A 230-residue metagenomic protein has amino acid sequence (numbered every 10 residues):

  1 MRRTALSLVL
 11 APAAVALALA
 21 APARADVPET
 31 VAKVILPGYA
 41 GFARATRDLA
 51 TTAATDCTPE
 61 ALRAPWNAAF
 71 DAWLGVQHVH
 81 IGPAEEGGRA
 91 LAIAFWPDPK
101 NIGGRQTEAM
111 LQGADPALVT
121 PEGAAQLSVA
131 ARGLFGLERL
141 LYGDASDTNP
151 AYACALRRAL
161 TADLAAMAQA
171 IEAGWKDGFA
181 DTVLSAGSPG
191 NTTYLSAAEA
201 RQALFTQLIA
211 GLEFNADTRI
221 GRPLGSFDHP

Functional and structural regions predicted by a protein language model:
M1-T4: Positively charged n-region of N-terminal signal peptides that target proteins for export
S7-A18: Bacterial N-terminal signal peptides
L19-A25: Sec/Tat signal peptide C-region and signal peptidase I cleavage site
D26-P230: Mature extracytoplasmic or organellar-lumen-exposed domains after removal of signal/transit peptides
